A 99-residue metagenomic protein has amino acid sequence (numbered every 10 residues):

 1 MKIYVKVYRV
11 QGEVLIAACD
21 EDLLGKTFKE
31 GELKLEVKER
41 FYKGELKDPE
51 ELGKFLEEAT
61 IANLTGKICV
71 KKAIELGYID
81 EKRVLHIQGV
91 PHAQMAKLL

Functional and structural regions predicted by a protein language model:
M1-G53, A96-L98: Conserved mixed alpha/beta catalytic, RNA-binding, or beta-rich assembly cores of soluble enzyme, regulatory
V10, L64, I87: Short glycine/serine/threonine-biased micro-segments
Q11-V14, E58-T60, E81: Short coil/turn connectors at secondary-structure junctions
A17-A18, A59-A62, A73, A93-A96: A sequence-composition feature that detects small, non-aromatic residues
E50-L76: Mid-chain, well-packed structural core segment of small domains
K72-L98: C-terminal structural segments of small proteins and small subunits
